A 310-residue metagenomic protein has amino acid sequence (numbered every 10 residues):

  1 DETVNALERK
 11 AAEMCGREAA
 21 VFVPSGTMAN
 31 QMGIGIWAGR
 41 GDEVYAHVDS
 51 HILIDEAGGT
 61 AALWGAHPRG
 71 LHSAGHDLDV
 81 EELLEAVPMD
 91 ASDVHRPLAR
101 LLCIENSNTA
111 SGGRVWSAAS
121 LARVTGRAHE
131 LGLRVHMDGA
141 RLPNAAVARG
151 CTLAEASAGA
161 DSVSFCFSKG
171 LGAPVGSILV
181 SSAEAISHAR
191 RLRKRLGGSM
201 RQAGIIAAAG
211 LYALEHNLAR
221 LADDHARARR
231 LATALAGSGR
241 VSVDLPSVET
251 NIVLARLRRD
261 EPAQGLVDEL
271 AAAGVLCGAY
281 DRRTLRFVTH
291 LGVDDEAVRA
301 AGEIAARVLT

Functional and structural regions predicted by a protein language model:
D1-R258, A263-A273, G278-V293, A301-L309: Conserved PLP-enzyme active-site core in the AAT-like
